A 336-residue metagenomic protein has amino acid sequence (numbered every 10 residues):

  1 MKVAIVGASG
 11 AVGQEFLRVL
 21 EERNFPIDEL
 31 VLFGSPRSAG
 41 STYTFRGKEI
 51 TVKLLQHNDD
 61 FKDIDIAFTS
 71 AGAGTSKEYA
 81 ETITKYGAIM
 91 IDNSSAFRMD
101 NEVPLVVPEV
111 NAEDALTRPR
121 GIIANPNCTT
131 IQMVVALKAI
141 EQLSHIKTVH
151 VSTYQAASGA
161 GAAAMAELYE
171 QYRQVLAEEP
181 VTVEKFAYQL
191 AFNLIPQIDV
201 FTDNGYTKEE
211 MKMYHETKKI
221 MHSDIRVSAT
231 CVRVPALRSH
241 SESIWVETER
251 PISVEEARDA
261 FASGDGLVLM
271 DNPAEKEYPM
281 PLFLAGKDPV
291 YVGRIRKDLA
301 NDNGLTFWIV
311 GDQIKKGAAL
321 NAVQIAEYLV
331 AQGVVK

Functional and structural regions predicted by a protein language model:
M1-L190, R226, V290-Y291, I295-N301 (+3 more regions): N-terminal Rossmann-like NAD(P) cofactor-binding subdomain of oxidoreductases, focused on the glycine-rich
A67, A157-K336: Charged docking surfaces used in two-component/phosphorelay signaling
